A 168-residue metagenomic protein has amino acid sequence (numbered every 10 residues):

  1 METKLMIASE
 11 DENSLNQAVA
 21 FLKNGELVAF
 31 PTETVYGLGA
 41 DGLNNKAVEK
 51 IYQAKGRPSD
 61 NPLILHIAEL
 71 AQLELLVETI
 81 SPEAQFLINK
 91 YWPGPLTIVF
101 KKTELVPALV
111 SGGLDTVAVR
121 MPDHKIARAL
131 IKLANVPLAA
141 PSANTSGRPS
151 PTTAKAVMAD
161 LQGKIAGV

Functional and structural regions predicted by a protein language model:
M1-V168: Active-site-adjacent structural elements in enzyme catalytic cores
